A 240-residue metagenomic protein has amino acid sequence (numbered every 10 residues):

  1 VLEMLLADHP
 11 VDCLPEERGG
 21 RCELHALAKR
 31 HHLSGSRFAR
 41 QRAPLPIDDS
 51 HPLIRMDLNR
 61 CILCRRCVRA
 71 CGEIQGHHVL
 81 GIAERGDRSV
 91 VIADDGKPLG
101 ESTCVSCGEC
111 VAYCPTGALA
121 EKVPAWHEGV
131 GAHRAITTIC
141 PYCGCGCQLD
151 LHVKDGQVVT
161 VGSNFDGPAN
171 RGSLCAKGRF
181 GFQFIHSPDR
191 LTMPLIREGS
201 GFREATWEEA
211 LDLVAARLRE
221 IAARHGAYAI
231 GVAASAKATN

Functional and structural regions predicted by a protein language model:
L2-D8, D12-C13, E17-N240: N-terminal export/assembly segments and adjacent metallocofactor-ligating motifs of anaerobic energy-metabolism
